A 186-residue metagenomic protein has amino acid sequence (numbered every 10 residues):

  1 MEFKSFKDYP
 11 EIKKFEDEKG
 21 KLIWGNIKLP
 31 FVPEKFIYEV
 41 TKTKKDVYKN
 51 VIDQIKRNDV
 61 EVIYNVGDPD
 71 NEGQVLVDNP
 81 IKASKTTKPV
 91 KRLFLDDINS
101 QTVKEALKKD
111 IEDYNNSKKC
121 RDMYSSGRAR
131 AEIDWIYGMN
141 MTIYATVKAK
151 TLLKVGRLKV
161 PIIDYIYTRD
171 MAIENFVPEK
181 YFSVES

Functional and structural regions predicted by a protein language model:
M1-M141: Intrinsically disordered, low-complexity regulatory segments
G127-S186: Prokaryote-biased recognition of long, low-complexity C-terminal linker/tail segments that are poorly structured
